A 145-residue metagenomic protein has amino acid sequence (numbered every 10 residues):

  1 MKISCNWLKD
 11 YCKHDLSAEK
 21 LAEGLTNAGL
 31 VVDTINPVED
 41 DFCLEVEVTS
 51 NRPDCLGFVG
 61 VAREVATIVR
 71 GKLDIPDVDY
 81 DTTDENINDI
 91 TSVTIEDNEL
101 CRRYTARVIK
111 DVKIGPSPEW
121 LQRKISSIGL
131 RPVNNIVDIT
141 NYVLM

Functional and structural regions predicted by a protein language model:
M1-M145: Phosphate-rich ligand and nucleic-acid binding surfaces
